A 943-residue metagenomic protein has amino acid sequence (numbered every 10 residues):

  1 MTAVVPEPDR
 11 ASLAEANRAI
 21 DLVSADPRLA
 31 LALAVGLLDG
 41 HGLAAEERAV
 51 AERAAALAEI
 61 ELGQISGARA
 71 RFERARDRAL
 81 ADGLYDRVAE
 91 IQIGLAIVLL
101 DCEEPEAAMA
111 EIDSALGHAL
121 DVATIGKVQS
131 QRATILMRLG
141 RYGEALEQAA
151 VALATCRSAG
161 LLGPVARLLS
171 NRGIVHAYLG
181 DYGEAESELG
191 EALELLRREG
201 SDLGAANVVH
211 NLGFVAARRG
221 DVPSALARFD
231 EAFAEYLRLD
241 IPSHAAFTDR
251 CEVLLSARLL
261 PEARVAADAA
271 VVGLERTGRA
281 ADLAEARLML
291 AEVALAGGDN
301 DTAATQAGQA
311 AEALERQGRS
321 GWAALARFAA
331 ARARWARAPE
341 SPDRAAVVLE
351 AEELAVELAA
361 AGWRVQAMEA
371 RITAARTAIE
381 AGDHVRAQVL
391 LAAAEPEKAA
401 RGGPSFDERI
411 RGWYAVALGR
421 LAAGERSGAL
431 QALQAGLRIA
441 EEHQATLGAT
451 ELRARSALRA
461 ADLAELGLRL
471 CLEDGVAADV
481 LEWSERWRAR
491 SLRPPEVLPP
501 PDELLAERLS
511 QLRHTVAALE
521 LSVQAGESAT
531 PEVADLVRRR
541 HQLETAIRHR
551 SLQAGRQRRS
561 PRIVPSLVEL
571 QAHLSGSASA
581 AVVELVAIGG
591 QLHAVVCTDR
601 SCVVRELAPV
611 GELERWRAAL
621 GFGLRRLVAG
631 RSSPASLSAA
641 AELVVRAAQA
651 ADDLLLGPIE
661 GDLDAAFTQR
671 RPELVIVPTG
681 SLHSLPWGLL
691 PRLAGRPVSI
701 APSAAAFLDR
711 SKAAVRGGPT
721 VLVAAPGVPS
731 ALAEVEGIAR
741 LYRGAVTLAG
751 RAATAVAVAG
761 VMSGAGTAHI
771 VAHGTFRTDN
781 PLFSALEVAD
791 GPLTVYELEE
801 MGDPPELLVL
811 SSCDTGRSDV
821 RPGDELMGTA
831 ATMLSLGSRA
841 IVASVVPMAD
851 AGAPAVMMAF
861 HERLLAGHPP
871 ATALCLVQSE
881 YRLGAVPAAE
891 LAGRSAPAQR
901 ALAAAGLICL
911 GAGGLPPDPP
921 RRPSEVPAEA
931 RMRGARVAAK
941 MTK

Functional and structural regions predicted by a protein language model:
T2-A3, A392, R426-R692, V715-V721 (+2 more regions): Amphipathic alpha-helical protein-protein interaction segments
P6, H41-A44, L80-L84, H118-A123 (+9 more regions): Short coil/turn linkers that connect adjacent helices within long alpha-helical scaffolds, especially alpha-solenoid
L13-A25, A49-Q64, R87-E103, T124-G140 (+8 more regions): Tandem amphipathic alpha-helical repeat scaffolds
A34, L38-H41, E59, A79 (+21 more regions): Eukaryotic all-alpha helical interaction scaffolds
L189, F229, A639-A640, V644 (+4 more regions): A domain-level signal for caspase-like cysteine endopeptidase catalytic cores and their zymogen-processing architecture
P702-A713, G718, P726-P729, G766-L864 (+1 more regions): Catalytic cores of nucleophile-dependent amide-cleaving enzymes
A853-K943: An often Trp-containing, charged/polar helix-loop segment at the C-terminal end of enzyme catalytic cores
